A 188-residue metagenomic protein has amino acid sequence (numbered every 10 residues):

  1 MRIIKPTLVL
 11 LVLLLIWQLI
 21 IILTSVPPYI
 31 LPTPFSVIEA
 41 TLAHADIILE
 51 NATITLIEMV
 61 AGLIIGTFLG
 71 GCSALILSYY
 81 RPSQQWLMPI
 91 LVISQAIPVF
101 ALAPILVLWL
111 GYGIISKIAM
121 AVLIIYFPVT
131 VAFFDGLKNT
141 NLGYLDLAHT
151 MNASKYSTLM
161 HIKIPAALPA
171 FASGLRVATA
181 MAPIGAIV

Functional and structural regions predicted by a protein language model:
M1-L23: N-terminal signal-anchor transmembrane alpha helix
I21, S25, S78-P82, L110-Y112 (+2 more regions): Short helix-capping/hinge motifs at transmembrane helix termini and TM-loop junctions
L23-I64: Periplasmic/extracellular loop-to-transmembrane helix junction in inner-membrane transport proteins
T41, I48-A52, L56, W86-I93 (+4 more regions): Hydrophobic alpha-helical elements at and bordering transmembrane segments of multi-pass membrane proteins
G62-L91, L108: Transmembrane-helix boundary motif in ABC transporter permease subunits
V92-P128, D135-G136: Generic hydrophobic transmembrane alpha-helix motif, especially the helices
A119, L123, Y156-V188: Transmembrane alpha-helices
L137-T140, L147-A167: Short helix-to-coil transition segments within interhelical loops that connect adjacent transmembrane helices
